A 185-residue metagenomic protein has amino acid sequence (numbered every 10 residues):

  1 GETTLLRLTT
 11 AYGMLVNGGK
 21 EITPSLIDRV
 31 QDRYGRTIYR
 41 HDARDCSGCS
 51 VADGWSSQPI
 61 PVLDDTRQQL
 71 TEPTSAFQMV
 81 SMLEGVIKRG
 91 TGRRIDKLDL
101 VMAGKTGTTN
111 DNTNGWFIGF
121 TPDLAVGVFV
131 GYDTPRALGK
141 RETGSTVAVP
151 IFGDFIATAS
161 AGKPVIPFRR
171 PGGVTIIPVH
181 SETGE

Functional and structural regions predicted by a protein language model:
G1-E185: A penicillin-recognizing enzyme superfamily signal
